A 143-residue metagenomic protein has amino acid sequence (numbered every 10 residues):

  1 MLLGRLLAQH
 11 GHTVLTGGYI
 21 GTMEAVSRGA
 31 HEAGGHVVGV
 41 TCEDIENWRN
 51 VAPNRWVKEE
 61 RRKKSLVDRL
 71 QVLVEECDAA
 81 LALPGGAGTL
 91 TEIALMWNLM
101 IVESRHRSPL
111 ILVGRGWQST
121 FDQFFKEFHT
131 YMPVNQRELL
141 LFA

Functional and structural regions predicted by a protein language model:
M1-V38: Glycine-rich beta-alpha loop segments
H10, A33-H36, W56-V57, E76-A79 (+1 more regions): Short coil/turn connectors at secondary-structure junctions
T13-G18, V37-E43, S108-G116: Short internal beta-strands
T22, I45, G88: Positions that flank functional sites
H31-G35, N54-E59, K126-Y131: Short, hinge-like loop/turn segments at secondary-structure boundaries
V37-G39, E60, L140-F142: Conserved beta-strand scaffold positions in the cores of enzyme catalytic domains, especially in NTP/NDP-utilizing
V40-D78: Glycine-rich oxoanion-binding loops at beta->alpha junctions
K64-F142: Conserved phosphate- and dinucleotide-binding cores of soluble alpha/beta proteins, encompassing both enzyme active
